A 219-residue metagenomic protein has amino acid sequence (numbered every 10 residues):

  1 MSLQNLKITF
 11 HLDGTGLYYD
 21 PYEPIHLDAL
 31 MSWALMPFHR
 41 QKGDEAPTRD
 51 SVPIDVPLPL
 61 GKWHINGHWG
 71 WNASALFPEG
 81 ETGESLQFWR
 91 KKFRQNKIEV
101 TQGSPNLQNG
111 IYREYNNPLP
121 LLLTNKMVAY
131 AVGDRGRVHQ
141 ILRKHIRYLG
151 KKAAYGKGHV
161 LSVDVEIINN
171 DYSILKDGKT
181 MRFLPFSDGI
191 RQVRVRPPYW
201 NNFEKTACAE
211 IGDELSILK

Functional and structural regions predicted by a protein language model:
M1-K219: RNA-interacting cores
